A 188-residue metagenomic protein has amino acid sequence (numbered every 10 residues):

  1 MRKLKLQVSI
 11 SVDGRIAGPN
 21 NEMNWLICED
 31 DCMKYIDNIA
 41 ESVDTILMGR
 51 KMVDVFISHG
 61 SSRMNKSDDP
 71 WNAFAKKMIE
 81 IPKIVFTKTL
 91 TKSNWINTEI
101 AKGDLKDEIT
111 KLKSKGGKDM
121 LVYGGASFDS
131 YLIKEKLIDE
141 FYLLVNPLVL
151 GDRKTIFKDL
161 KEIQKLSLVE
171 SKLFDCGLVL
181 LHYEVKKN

Functional and structural regions predicted by a protein language model:
M1-N188: Enzymes that bind and transform nitrogen-containing heteroaromatic metabolites
